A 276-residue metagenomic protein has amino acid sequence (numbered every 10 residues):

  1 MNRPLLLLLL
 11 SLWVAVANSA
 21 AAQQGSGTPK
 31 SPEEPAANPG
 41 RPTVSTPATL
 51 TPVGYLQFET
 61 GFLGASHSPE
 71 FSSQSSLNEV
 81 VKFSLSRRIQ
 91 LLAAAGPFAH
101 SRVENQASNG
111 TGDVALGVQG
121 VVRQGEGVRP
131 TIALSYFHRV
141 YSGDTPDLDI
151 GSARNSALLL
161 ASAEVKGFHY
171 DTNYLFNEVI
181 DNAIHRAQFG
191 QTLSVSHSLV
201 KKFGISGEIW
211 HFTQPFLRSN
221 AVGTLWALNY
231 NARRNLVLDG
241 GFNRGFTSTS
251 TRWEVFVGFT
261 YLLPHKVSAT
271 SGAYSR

Functional and structural regions predicted by a protein language model:
M1-P4: Positively charged n-region of N-terminal signal peptides that target proteins for export
L7-A17: Bacterial N-terminal signal peptides
N18-A22: Sec/Tat signal peptide C-region and signal peptidase I cleavage site
Q23-R276: Transmembrane beta-barrel domains of Gram-negative outer membranes and organellar outer membranes
